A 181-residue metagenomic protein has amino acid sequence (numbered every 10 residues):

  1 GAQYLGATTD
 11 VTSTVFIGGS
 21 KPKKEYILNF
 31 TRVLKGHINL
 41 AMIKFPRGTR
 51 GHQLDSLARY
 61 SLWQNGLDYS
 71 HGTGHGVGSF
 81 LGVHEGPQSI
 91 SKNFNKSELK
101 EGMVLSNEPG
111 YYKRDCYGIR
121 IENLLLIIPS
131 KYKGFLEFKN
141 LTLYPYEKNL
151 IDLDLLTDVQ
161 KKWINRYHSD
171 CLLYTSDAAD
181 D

Functional and structural regions predicted by a protein language model:
G1-S176, D181: Active-site neighborhoods and metal-handling regions in enzymes and metal-associated proteins
